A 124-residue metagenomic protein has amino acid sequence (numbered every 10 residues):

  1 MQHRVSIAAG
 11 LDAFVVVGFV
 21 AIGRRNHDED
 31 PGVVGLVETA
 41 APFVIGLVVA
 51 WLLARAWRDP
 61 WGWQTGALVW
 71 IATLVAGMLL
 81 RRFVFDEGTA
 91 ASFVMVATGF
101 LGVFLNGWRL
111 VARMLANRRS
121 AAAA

Functional and structural regions predicted by a protein language model:
Q2-G35: Membrane-helix boundary elements
H3, I7-A8, G102-A124: Membrane-water interface at the C-terminal end of transmembrane alpha helices
S6-A8, P42, G62, F93: Small-residue packing motifs within transmembrane alpha-helices
V15-H27, I45, V49-W57, A76-L80 (+2 more regions): Alpha-helical membrane-inserting segments
D28-P31, D59-P60, D86-G88: Membrane-interface helix caps and helix-loop-helix hairpins in membrane proteins
G32-I45: Structural signature of hydrophobic alpha-helical transmembrane segments
L53-V75, A91-T98: Internal alpha-helical transmembrane segments of multi-pass membrane proteins
L80-V96: Membrane-helix boundary connector in multi-pass membrane proteins
